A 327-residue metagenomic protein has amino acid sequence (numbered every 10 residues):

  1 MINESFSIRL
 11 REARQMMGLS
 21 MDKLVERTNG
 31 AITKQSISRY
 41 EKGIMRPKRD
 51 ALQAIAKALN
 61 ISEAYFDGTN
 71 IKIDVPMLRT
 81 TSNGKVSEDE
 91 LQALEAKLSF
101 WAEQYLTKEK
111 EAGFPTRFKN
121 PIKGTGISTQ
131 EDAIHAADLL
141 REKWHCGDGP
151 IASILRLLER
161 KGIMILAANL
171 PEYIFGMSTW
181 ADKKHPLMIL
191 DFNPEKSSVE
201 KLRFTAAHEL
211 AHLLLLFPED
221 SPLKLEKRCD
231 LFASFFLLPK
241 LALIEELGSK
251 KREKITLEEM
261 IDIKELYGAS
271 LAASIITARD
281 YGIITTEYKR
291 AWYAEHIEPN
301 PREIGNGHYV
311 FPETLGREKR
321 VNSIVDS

Functional and structural regions predicted by a protein language model:
M1-S327: Active-site hotspot residues in diverse enzymes, especially metal/ion-binding acidic/histidine motifs
